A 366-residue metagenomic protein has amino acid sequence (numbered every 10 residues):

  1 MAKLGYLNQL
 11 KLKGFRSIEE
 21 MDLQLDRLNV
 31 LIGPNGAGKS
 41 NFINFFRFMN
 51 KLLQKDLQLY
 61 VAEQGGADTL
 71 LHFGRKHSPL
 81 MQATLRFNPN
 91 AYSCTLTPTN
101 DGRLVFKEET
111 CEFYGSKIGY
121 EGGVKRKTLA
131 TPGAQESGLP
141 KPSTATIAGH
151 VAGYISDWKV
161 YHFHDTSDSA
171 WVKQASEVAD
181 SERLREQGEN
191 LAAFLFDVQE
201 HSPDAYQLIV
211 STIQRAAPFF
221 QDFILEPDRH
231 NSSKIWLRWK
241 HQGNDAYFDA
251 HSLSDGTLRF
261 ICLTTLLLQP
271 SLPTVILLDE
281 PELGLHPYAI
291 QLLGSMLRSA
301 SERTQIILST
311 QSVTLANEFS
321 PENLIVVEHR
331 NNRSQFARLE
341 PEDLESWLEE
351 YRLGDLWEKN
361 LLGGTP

Functional and structural regions predicted by a protein language model:
M1-E19: N-terminal pre-Walker A segment at the start of P-loop NTPase domains
M1-K3, L292-P366: C-terminal lobe/lid and adjacent interdomain/linker elements of RecA-like ASCE P-loop ATPase modules
L4, E20-D26, L268-S271: Phosphate-binding P-loop
R16, N29, R47, S254 (+2 more regions): Catalytic acidic motif of RecA-like/P-loop NTPases
D26-Q64, E109-C111, Q187, F260-I261 (+1 more regions): Phosphate-binding glycine-rich loops of NTP-binding sites
I43-R103: Conserved P-loop NTP-binding catalytic core
P89-A216, Q221-I224: Electropositive, glycine-dotted interaction segments that contact anionic polymers or phosphate-rich ligands
S211-L268, V275-Q291: Conserved ABC ATPase signature
